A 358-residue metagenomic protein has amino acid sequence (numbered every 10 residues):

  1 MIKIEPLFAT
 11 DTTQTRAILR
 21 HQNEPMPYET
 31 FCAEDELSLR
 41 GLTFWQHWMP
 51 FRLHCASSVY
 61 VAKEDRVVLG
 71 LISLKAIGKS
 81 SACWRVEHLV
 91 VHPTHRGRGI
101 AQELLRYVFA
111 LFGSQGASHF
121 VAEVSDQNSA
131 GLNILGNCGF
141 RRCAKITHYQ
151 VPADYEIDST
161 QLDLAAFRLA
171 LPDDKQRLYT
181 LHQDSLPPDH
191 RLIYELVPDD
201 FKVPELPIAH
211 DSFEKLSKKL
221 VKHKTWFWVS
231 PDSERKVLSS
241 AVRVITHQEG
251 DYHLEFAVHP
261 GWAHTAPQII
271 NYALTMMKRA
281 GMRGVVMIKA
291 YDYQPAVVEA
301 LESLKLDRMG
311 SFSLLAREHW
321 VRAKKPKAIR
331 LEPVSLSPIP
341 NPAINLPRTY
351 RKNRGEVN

Functional and structural regions predicted by a protein language model:
I2, D11-L19, N23-C55, R141-E249: Amide-forming acyltransferase catalytic core, primarily the GNAT-like/NAT-type and related acyltransferase folds
A56-V61, L71, C83, H88 (+2 more regions): Short hydrophobic/aromatic beta-strand element in the GNAT-like acyltransferase core that lines or flanks the acyl-donor
V59-V61, V67-A76, R85, V90 (+1 more regions): Conserved beta-strand in the GNAT
K75, E87-R96, V124, E255-A266: A short, internal acetyl-CoA/4′-phosphopantetheine-binding micro-motif in the GNAT/acyltransferase core
A76-V86, R96, I245-E255, G310: A conserved beta-turn-beta hairpin within the catalytic core of GNAT-like acetyltransferases that forms part
V91, G97-L111, H119, S129 (+2 more regions): Conserved acetyl-CoA-binding loop-helix of GNAT-fold acetyltransferases
F112-V124, A280-Y291: Conserved GNAT acetyl-CoA-binding A-motif
C138-I157, R283-N358: Active-site/acyl-donor-binding loops of N-acyltransferases
